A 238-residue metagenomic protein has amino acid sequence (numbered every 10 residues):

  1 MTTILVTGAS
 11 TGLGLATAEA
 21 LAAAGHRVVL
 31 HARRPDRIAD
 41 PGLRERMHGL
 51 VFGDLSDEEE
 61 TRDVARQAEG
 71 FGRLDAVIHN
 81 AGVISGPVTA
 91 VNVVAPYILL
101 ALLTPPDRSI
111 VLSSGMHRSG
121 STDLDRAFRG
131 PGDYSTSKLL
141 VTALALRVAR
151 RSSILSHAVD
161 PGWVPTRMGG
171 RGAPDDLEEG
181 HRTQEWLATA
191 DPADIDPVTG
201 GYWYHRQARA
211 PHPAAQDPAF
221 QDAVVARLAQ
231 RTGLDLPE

Functional and structural regions predicted by a protein language model:
I4-G8, H31: Conserved N-terminal Rossmann-fold NAD(P)-binding element of oxidoreductases
T7, L74-G82, N92, I110-S113 (+1 more regions): Rossmann-fold scaffold of SDR-type NAD(P)-dependent oxidoreductases
S10-G12, A16-A20: N-terminal Rossmann NAD(P)H-binding glycine-rich loop of SDR-like oxidoreductase domains
A24-A39: Conserved glycine-rich Rossmann-like NAD(P)H-binding loop of the short-chain dehydrogenase/reductase
R44-E59: Rossmann-fold cofactor-recognition segment
S56, P87-A95, T136-S137, E179: Glycine-rich NAD(P)-binding loop of the Rossmann-fold in SDR/ketoreductase-type enzymes
G82-G86, R108-S153, D160-A173: Catalytic loop of short-chain dehydrogenase/reductase
A158, P174-A226, Q230, L234: C-terminal helical subdomain
